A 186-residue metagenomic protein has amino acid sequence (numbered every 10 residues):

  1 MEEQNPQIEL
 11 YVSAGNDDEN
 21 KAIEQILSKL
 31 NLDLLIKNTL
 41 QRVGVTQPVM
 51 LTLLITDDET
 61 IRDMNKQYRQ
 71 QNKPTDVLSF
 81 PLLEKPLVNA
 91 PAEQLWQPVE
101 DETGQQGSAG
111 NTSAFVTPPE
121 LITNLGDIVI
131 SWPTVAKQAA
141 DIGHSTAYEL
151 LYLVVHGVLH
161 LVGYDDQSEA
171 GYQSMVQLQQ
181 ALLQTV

Functional and structural regions predicted by a protein language model:
M1-L151, L159-V186: An acidic/histidine-cluster motif and surrounding catalytic segment that typifies divalent-metal-assisted enzyme active
